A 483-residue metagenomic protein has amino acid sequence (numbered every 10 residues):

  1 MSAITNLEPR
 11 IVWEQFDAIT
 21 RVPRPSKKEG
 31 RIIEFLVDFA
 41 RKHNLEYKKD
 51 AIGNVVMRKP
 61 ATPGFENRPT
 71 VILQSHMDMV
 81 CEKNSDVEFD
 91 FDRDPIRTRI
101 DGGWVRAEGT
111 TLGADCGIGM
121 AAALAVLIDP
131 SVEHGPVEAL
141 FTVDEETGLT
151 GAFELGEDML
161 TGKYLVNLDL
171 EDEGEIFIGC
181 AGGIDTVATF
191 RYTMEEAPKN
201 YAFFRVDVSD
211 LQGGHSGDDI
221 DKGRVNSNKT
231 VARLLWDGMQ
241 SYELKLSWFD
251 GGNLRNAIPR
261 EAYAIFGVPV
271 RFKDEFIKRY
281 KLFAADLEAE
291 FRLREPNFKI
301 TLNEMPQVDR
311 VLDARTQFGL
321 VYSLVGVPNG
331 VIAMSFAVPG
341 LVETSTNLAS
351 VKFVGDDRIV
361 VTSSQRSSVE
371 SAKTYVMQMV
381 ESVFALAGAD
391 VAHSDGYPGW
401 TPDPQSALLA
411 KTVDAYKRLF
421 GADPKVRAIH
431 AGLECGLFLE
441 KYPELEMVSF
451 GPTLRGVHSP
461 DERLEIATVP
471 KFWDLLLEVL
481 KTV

Functional and structural regions predicted by a protein language model:
A3-W104: Acidic/His- and Gly-rich active-site-bordering loop/insert found across diverse amide/peptide-bond hydrolases
E8-V12, F336, E343-D357, S364 (+1 more regions): Zn-dependent metallopeptidase/amidohydrolase metal-coordination segment
D17-R21, Y263-I265, K299-V311, A349 (+3 more regions): A short beta-alpha structural unit
F65-K163, F203, A314-F318, P328 (+4 more regions): Active-site metal-coordination/substrate-binding segment of hydrolases, especially metallo-dependent peptidases
M77-M79, L140-G148, L170-E173, Q212 (+2 more regions): Acidic, glycine-rich active-site loops and adjacent beta-strand->loop/helix elements that engage anionic groups
G103-R106, E146-T147, A152-R366: Midchain, well-structured core segments that form catalytic/ion-binding scaffolds
D158, R224-S241, R271-K273, F318-V325 (+4 more regions): His/Asp/Glu-rich mid-to-C-terminal helical/loop segments that flank catalytic regions of hydrolases
D219, N226-N228, A232-F249, S394 (+1 more regions): Active-site-adjacent substrate-binding region of metalloamidase/peptidase-like peptide-processing proteins
